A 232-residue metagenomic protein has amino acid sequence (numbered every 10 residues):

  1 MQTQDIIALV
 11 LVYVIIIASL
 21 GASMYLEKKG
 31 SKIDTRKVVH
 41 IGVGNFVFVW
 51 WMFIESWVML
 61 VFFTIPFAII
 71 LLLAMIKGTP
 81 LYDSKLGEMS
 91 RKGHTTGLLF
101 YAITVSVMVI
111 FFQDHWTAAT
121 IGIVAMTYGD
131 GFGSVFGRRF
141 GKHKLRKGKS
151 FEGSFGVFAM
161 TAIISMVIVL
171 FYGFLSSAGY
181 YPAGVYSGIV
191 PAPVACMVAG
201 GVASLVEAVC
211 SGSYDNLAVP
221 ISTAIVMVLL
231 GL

Functional and structural regions predicted by a protein language model:
Q2-I7, G21-L60, L72-L229: Interhelical loop and helix-boundary elements at the membrane-water interface of polytopic inner-membrane proteins
F63-F67: Short glycine-rich phosphate-binding loop at a beta-alpha junction
